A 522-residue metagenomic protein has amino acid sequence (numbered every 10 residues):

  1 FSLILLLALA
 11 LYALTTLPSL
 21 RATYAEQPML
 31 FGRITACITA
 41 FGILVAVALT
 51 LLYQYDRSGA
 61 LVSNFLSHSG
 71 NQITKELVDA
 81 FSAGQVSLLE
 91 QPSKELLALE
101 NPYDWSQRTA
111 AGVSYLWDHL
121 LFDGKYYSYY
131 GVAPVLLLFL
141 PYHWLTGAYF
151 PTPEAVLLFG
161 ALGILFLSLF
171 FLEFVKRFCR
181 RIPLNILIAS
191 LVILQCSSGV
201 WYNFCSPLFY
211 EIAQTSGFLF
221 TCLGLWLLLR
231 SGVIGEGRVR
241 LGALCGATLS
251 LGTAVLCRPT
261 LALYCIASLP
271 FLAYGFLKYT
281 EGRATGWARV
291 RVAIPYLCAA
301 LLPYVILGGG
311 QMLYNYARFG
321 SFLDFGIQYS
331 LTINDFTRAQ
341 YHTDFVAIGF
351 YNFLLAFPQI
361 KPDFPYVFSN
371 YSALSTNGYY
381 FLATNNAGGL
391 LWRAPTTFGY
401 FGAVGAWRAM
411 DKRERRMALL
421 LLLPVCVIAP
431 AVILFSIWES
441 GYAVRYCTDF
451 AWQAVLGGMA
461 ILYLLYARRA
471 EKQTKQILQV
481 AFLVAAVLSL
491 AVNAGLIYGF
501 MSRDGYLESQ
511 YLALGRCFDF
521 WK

Functional and structural regions predicted by a protein language model:
S2-Q72, L187, A288-P303, L478-V484: Start-transfer (signal-anchor) and selected internal transmembrane alpha helices of multi-pass inner/ER membrane
A83-Y130, W144, F171, Q195-F204 (+3 more regions): Interfacial juxtamembrane loops and adjacent helix segments that form the catalytic/substrate-binding surfaces
A148-R180, L223-L227: Transmembrane-helix motifs of polytopic, lipid-linked glycan transferases
I188-Q195, A243-L249, L301-L302, K412-S436: Transmembrane alpha-helix segments characteristic of polytopic inner-membrane glycan-assembly/cell-envelope
S216-E236, L251, C265-S268, Q453-G457: Specific aromatic-rich, kink-prone transmembrane helix
L227-G252, R291, A299: Short hydrophobic alpha-helices at membrane interfaces in multi-pass membrane enzymes
Y264-V305, R408: Perimembrane helix-loop-helix junctions
T376-R416, Y463: Hydrophobic, aromatic-rich transmembrane alpha-helices and their immediate juxtamembrane boundary segments
